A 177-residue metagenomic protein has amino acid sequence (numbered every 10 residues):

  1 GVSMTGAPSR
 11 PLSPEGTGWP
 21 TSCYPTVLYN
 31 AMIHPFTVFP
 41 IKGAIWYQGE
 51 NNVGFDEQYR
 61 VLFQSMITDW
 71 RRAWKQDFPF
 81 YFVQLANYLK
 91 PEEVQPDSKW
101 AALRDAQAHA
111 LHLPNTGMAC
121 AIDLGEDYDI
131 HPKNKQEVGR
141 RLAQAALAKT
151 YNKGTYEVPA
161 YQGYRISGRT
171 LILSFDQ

Functional and structural regions predicted by a protein language model:
G1-Q177: Cell-envelope and extracellular/periplasmic
